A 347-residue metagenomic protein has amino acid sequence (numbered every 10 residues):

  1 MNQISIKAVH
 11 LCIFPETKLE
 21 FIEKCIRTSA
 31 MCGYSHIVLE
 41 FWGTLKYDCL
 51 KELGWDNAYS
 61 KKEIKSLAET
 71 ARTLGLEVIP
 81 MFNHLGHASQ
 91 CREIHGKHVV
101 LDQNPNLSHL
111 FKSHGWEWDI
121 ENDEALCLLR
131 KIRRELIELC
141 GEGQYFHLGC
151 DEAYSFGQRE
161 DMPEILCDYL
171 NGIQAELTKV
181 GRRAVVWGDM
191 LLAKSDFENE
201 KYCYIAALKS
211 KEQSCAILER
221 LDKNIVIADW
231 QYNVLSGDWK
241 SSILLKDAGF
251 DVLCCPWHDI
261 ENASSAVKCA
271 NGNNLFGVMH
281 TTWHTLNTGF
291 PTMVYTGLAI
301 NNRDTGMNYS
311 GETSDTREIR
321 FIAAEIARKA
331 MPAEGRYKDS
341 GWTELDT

Functional and structural regions predicted by a protein language model:
M1, W118, L298-N301: Low-complexity, Gly/Pro
M1-I13, K18, S242-D251, C255: Mobile, glycine- and charge-enriched loop segments and immediately flanking short secondary-structure elements within
K7-K211, L218-L221, I225: Aromatic-lined carbohydrate-binding surfaces of glycoside hydrolases
K24-C25, L101, A266, T296-G297 (+3 more regions): Generic hydrophobic, helix-prone segments enriched in Leu/Val/Ile
S35, L139-G143, D151-D315: Catalytic-core regions of glycoside hydrolase
D56, E117-D119, K240, H258 (+2 more regions): Short linear interaction motif-like sites in intrinsically disordered regions of transcription factors
T305-T347: Carbohydrate-binding surfaces of carbohydrate-active enzymes
